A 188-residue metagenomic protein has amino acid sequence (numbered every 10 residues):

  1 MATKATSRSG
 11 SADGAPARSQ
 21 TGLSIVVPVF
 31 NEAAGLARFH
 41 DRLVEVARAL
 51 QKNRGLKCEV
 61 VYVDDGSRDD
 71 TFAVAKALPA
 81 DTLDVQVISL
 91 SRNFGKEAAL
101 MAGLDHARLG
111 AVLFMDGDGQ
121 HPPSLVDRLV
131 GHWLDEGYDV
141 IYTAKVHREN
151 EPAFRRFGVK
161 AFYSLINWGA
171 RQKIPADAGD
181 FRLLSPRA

Functional and structural regions predicted by a protein language model:
M1-R48, N53-L56: N-proximal low-complexity "stem/linker" segments adjacent to membrane-targeting elements
V29-F30, D65, D116: Aromatic-flanked redox-active Cys/Sec active sites in thiol-based oxidoreductases, especially the WC-centered
E32-G35, S67, P122: Donor nucleotide-sugar binding loop of glycosyltransferases
G35-R38, D69-A77: Acidic helix N-cap motif at the loop->helix transition within catalytic regions of sugar-transfer enzymes
H40-L43, A75, V126: Heptad-repeat coiled-coil signal-transmission/dimerization helices
Q51-G66, I88-S89: Short beta-strand/loop segment that forms part of the nucleotide-sugar
D64-F72, G119-Q120: A conserved acidic beta->alpha catalytic loop
Q86-R92, K96-H106, A111-F114, Q120-A188: Acceptor/aglycone-binding surface of glycosyltransferases and processive sugar-polymer synthases
